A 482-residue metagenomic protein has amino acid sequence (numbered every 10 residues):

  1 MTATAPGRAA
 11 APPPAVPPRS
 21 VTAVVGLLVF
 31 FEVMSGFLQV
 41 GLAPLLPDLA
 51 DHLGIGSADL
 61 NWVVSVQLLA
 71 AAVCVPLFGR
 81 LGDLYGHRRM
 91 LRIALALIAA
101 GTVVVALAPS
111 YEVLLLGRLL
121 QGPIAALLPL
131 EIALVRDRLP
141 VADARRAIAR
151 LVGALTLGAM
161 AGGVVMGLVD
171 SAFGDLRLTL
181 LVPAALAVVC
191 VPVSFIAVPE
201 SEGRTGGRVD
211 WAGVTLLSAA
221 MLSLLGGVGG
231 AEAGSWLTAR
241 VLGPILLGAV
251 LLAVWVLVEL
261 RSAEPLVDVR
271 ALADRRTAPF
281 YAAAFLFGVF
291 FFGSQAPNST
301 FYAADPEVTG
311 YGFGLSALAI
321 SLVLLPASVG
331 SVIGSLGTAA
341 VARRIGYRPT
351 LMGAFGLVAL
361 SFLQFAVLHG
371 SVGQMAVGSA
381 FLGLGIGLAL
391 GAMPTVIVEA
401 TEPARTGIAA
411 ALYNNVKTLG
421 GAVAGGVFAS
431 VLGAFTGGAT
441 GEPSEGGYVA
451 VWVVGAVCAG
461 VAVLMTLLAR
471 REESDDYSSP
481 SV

Functional and structural regions predicted by a protein language model:
V21-L38, L42-L46, S57, L181-P183 (+2 more regions): 12-transmembrane solute porter fold
A43-V73, Y111, L315-L322: Extracellular/periplasmic helix-loop-helix junction of adjacent transmembrane segments in MFS-like secondary
D48, P76-R80, L84, L168 (+1 more regions): Membrane-interface helix termini in secondary transporters
H52-G54, G86, L107-E112, F173-G174 (+2 more regions): Helix-breaking motifs and short loop linkers at transmembrane-helix boundaries and internal kinks in secondary membrane
S65-G79, P129-A133, L325-G337: Central cavity-lining transmembrane alpha-helices of secondary-active solute carriers, predominantly the Major
A72-P109: Conserved MFS/SLC helix-loop-helix module at the cytosolic interface between two early adjacent transmembrane helices
G101-V104, E112-L120, G373-F381: Paired small-residue
G167, S171-A283, G288-F290, G455 (+1 more regions): Hydrophobic transmembrane-helix bundles of small-molecule transporters
